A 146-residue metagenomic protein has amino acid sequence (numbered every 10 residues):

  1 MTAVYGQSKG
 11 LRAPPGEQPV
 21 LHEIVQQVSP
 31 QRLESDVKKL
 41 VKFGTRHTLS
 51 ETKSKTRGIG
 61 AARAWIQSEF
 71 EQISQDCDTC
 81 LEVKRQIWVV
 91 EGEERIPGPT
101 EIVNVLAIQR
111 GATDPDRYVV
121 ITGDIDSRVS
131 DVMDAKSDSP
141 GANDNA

Functional and structural regions predicted by a protein language model:
A3-V4: Cleavable N-terminal signal peptides
L11-G16: Non-catalytic propeptide/linker segments at domain boundaries
P19-V28, T45-G60, G92-I96, M133-N145: Second-shell loop/turn segments in exported
S35-R110: A non-catalytic alpha/beta surface segment that caps or lines the substrate-entry region of metallo-dependent hydrolase
A107, I121-A146: Alpha-helical metal-binding/catalytic segments enriched in His/Glu/Asp
G111-Y118: Proline/glycine-enriched tight loop/beta-turn segments at coil->beta junctions that connect or precede beta-strands
